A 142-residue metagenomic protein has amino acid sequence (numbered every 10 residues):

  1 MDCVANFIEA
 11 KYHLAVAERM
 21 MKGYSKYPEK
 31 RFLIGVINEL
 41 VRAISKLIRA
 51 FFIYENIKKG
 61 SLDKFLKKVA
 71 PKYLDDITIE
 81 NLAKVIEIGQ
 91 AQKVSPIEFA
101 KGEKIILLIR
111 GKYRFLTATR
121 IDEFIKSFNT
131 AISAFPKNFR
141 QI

Functional and structural regions predicted by a protein language model:
M1-F32, R140-Q141: Charged alpha-helical initiation segments
C3-H13, V36-L40, R120, F124: Amphipathic alpha-helix face/heptad-repeat signature
Y12-M20, E39, K46, S127 (+1 more regions): Amphipathic, well-ordered alpha-helical segments in soluble domains
K26-F32, F52-K64: Short acidic alpha-helical/loop segments enriched in Asp/Glu that coordinate divalent cations
E29-V36, V69: Short secondary-structure capping micro-motifs at structural edges
L33-E55: Short, hydrophobic, well-ordered secondary-structure elements
I57-A134: Long, charged low-complexity segments
A134-I142: Short acidic DE-rich linear segments
